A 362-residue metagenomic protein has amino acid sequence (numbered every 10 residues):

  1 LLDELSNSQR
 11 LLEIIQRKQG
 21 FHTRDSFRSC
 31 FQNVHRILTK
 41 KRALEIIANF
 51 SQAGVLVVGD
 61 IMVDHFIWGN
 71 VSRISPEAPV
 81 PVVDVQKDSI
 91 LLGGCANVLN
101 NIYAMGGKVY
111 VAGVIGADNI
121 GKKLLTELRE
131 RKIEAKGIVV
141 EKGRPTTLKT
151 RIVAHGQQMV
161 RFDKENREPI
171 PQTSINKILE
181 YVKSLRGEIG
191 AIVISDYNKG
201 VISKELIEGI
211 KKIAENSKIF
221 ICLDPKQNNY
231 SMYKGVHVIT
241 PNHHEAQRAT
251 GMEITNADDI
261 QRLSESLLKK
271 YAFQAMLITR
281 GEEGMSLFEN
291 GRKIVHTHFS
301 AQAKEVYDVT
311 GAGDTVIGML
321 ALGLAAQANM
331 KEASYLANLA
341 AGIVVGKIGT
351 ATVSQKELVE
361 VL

Functional and structural regions predicted by a protein language model:
L1-S29: Classical nucleotidyltransferase
F31-S72: Positively charged, low-complexity intrinsically disordered leader regions
A43-L44, P76, V80-T146, E360-V361: Substrate-binding N-lobe of the ribokinase-like
I61, Y197, T315: Active-site metal-binding loops of divalent metal-dependent hydrolases
I138-R144, R151-R186: Conserved phosphate-binding/catalytic loop of the ribokinase/pfkB sugar-kinase fold
L185-V201: Short acidic, glycine-rich surface-loop motifs adjacent to enzyme active sites
K199-H296: Conserved phosphate/ATP/ADP-binding segment of small-molecule kinases
Q274, Q302-V361: Conserved post-catalytic alpha-helical subdomain immediately downstream of the catalytic base and nucleotide-binding
